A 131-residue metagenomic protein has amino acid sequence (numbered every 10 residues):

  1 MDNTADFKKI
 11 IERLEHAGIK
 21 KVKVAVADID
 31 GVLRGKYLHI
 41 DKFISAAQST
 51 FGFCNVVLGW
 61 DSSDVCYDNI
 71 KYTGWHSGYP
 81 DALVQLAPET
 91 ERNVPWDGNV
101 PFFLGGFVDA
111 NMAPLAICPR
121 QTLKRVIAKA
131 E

Functional and structural regions predicted by a protein language model:
M1-E131: ATP/Mg2+-dependent ligation/transfer catalytic cores
